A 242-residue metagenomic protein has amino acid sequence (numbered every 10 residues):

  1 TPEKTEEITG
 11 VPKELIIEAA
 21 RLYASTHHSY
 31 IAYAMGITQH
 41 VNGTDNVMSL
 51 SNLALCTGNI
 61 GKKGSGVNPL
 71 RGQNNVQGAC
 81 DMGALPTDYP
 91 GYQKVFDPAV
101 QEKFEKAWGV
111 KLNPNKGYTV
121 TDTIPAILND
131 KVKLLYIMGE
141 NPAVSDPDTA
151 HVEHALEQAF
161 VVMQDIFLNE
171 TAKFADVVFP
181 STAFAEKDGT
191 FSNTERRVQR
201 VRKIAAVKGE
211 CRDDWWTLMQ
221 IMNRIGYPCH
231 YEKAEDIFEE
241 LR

Functional and structural regions predicted by a protein language model:
T1-N75, V95, V100-R242: Cofactor-pocket helix-loop regions in the catalytic cores of large enzyme subunits
M48, A79-M82: Eukaryote-specific, cytoplasm-facing alpha-helical/coiled-coil scaffolding segments in long proteins
N75, M82-T87: Surface-exposed loop and adjacent secondary-structure segments within mature catalytic domains
P86-P90, A143: Conserved thiamine diphosphate
